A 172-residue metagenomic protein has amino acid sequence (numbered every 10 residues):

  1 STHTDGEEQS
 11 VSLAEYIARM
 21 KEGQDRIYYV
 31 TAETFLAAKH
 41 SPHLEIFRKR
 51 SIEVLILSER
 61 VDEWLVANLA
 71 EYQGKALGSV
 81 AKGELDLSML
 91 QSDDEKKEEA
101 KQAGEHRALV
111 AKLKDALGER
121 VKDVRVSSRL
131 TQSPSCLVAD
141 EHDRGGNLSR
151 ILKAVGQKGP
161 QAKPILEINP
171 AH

Functional and structural regions predicted by a protein language model:
S1-A171: Long, intrinsically disordered, charge-dense linkers/tails
